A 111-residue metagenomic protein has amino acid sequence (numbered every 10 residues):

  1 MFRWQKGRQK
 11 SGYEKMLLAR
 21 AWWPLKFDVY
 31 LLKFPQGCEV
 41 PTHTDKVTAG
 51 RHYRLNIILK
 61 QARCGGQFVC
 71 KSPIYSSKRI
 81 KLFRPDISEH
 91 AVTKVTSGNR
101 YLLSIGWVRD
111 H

Functional and structural regions predicted by a protein language model:
M1-K26, Y30: Non-heme Fe(II)/2-oxoglutarate
Y13-R20, P35-V47: Short secondary-structure capping micro-motifs at structural edges
W22-F27, G50, Y75-S76, T96: A generic structural signal for short, non-catalytic loop/turn and secondary-structure boundary residues
K26-V29, G37, H52-N56, G98-S104: Extracellular structured ligand-interaction cores
K33-P35, K46-C64: Short, conserved beta-strand element in jelly-roll/cupin
V40-R51, C70-S72, T93-V95: Short histidine-centered beta-strand/loop micro-motifs that create catalytic or ligand/metal-coordination sites
Q61-H111: Catalytic core of Fe(II)/2-oxoglutarate
